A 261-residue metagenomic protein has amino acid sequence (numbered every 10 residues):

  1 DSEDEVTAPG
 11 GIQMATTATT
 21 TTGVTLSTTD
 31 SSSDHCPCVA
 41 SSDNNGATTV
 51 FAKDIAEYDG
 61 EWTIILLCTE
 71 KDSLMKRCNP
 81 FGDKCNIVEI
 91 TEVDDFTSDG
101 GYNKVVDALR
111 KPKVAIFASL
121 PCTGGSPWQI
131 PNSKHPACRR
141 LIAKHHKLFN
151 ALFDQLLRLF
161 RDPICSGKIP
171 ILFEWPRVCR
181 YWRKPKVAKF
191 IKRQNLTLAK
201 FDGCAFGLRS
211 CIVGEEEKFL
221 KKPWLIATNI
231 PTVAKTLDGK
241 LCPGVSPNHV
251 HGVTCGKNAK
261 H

Functional and structural regions predicted by a protein language model:
S2-E3, T7, G11-H261: Conserved active-site and SAM-binding loop architecture of S-adenosyl-L-methionine-dependent nucleic-acid
